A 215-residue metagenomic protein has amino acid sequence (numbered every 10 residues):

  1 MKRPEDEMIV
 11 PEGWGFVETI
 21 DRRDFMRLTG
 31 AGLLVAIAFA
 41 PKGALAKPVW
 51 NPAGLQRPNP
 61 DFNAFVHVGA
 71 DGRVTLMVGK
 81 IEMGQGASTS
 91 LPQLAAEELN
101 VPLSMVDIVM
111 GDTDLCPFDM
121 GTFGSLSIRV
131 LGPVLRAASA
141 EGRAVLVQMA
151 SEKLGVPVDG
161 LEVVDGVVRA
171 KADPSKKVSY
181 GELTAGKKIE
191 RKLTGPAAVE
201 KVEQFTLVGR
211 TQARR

Functional and structural regions predicted by a protein language model:
M1-I20: N-terminal secretory signal peptides
K2-R3, D24-A46: N-terminal export signals
K47-L91: Conserved beta-alpha junction segments in alpha/beta enzyme cores
F65-H67, E98, K153, G160-E162: Short, surface-exposed charged micro-motifs
R73-D107, R129-V156: Alpha-helical support elements that line or immediately flank enzyme active sites and cofactor-binding pockets
V109-L115: Short glycine-enriched loops at secondary-structure junctions
D119-L154, A172-A197: Glycine-rich and small/hydrophobic secondary-structure elements
L193-R215: Flexible inter-domain linker/hinge segments
